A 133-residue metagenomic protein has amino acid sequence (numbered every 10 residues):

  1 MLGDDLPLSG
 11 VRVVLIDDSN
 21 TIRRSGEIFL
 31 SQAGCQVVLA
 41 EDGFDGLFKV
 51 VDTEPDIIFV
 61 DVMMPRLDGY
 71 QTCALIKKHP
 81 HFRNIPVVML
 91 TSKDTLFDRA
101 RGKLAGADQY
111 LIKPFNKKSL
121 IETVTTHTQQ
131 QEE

Functional and structural regions predicted by a protein language model:
M1-R12, K118-E133: Non-catalytic signal-transmission and effector/linker regions of two-component phosphorelay proteins
R24-Q32: Charged docking surfaces used in two-component/phosphorelay signaling
L39-I57: Acidic, metal-coordinating helix/loop segments flanking the phosphotransfer/catalytic sites of two-component signaling
M64: Receiver (REC) domain active-site loop signature in two-component systems and cognate sites in sensor histidine kinases
K113: A Lys-centered signature of the CheY-like receiver
